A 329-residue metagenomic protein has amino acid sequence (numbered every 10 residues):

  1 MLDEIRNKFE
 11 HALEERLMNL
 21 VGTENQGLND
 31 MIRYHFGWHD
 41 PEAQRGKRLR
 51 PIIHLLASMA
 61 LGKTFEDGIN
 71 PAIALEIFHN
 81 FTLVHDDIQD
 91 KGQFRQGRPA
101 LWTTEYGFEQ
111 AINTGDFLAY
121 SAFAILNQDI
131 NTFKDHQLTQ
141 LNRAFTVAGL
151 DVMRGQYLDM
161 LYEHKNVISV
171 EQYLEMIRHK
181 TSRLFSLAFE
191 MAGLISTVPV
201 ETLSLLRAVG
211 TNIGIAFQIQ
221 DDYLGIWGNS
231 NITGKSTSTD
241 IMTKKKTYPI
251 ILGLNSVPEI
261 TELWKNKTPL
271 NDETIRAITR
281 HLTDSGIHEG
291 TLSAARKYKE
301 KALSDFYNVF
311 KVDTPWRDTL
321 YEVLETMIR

Functional and structural regions predicted by a protein language model:
M1-F78, V84, I88-T104, D159-M160 (+3 more regions): Conserved N-terminal diphosphate/IPP-binding helix and adjacent helical/loop segment of trans-prenyltransferase domains
D3, S285-R296, F306-T314: Short, flexible active-site recognition loops that position polar ligands and cofactors
M18, T82-L83, D87-D90, A124-N127 (+10 more regions): Charged/polar positions within long, soluble alpha-helices
G22-E24, L28, E42-K47, I112-N113 (+2 more regions): All-alpha helical catalytic cores of prenyl diphosphate-utilizing isoprenoid enzymes
G27-I32, Q93-R95, Y223-T233, I260-K267 (+1 more regions): A glycine-biased, small/acidic residue-tolerant capping/turn segment at secondary-structure junctions
D30-A74, S121, E171-I213, P249-L254 (+1 more regions): Alpha-helical phosphate/pyrophosphate-handling elements in metalloenzyme active cores
Y34-H35, A74, K91, A144-A148 (+5 more regions): Short acidic/histidine-centered micro-motifs embedded in hydrophobic/aromatic stretches that mark compact functional
R95-L118, N166-T181, S204-R207, S230-S256 (+1 more regions): Divalent-cation-assisted or electrostatically stabilized phosphate/pyrophosphate-binding catalytic cores
